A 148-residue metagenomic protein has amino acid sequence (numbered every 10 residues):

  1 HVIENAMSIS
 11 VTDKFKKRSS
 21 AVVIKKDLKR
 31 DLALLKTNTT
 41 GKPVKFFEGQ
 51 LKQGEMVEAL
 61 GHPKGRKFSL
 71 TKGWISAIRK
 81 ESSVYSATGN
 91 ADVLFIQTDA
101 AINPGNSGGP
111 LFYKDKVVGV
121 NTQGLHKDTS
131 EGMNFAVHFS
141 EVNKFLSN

Functional and structural regions predicted by a protein language model:
H1-F68: Conserved active-site neighborhood of the chymotrypsin/trypsin-like protease fold
A33-P43, S69-S147: Active-site region of chymotrypsin-like
